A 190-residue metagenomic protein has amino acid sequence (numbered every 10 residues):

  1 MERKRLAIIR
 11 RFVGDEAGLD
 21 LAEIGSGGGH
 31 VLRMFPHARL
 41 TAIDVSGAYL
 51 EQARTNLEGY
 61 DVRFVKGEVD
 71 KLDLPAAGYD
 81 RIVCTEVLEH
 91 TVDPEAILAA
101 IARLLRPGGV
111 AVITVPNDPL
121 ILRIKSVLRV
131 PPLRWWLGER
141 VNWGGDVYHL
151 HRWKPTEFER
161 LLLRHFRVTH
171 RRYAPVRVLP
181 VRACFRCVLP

Functional and structural regions predicted by a protein language model:
M1-A17: Conserved alpha-helix/loop element of class I SAM-dependent methyltransferases that forms part of the SAM/SAH-binding
M1-K4, H30, V45-Q52, N56 (+3 more regions): S-adenosyl-L-methionine-dependent methyltransferase catalytic module, highlighting the catalytic core
G18-G27: Conserved class I S-adenosyl-L-methionine
G28-A38: Conserved SAM-binding loop of SAM-dependent methyltransferases across substrates and taxa, primarily the Class I
L40-D44: Conserved SAM-binding motif I beta-strand of class I
G59-K71: Conserved SAM-binding strand-loop segment of SAM-dependent methyltransferases
D70-I82: A short acidic, Gly/Pro-enriched loop at the edge of an enzyme's catalytic core that lines a small-molecule cofactor
V83-V92: A short SAM/SAH-binding and catalytic strip from SAM-dependent methyltransferases
